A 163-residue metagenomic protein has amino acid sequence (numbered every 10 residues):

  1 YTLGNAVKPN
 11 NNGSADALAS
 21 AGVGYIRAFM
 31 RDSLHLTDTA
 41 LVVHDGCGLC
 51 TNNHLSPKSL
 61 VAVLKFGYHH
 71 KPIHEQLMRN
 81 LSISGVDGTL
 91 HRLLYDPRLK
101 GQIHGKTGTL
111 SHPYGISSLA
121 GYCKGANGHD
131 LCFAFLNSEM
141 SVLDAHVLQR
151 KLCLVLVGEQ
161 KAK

Functional and structural regions predicted by a protein language model:
Y1-E75: A small/polar active-site loop signature that marks catalytic segments
Y1-L3, A120, H129-E139: Short, well-ordered beta-strand elements
N5, G48, L110, N127 (+1 more regions): Short, glycine-/Ser/Thr-/acidic-enriched flexible segments
A28-R31, L148-K163: Short, gly/Ser/Thr-rich active-site loops of penicillin-recognizing serine hydrolases
H35, K124-G128: Extracellular/periplasmic catalytic domains that process cell-envelope and extracellular macromolecules
H74-G88, D96-P97, K151-L152: Active/binding-pocket-proximal capping segment
Y95-G125: Short, Gly/Ser/Thr-enriched beta-strand-loop segments that form substrate-interacting elements of hydrolase/peptidase
S138-Q149: A short acidic/glycine-rich loop-to-helix N-cap element
